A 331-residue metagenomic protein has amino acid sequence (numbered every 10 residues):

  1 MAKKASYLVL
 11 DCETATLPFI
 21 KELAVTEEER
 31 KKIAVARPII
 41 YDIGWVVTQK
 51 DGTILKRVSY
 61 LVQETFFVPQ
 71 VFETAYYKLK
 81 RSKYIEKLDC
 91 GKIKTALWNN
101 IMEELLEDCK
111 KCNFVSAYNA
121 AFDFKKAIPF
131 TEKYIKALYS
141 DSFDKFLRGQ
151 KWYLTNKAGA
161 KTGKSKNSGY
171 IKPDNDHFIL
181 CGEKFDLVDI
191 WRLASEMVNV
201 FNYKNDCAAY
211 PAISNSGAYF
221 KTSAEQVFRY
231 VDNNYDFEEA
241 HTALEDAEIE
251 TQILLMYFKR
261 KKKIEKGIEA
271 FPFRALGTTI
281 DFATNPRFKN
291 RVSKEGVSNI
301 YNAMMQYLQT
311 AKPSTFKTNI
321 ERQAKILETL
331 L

Functional and structural regions predicted by a protein language model:
A2-E132: Conserved non-catalytic scaffold segment of RNase H-like nuclease domains
C12-T16, R192, I249: Short, glycine/acidic-enriched loop or turn micro-motifs at the edges of active sites
K32-I39, I93, N100, N175-F185 (+1 more regions): Glycine-rich, flexible loop segments associated with nucleotide phosphate handling
P38-T53, F178-M197, D232-N233: A short, hydrophobic secondary-structure junction motif
Y76-N205: Conserved DEDDh/DEDDy metal-dependent 3′-5′ exonuclease domain
F114-A121, K125-K126, D206-A303: Acidic, Mg2+-coordinating catalytic module of metal-dependent nucleases/exonucleases that use a two-metal-ion mechanism
K294-L331: Acidic catalytic cores of enzymes that act on phosphate-bearing nucleotides/polynucleotides
